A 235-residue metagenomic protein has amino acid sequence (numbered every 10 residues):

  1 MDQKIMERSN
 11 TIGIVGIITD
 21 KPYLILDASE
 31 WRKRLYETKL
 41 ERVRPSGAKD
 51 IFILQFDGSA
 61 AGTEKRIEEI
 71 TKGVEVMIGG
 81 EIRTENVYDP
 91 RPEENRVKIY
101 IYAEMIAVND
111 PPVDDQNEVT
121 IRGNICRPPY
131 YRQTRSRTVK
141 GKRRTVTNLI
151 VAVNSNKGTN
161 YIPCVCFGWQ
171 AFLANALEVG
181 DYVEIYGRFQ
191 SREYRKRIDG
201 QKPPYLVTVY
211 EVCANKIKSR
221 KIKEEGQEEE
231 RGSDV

Functional and structural regions predicted by a protein language model:
M1-V235: Single-stranded nucleic acid-binding surfaces, predominantly the OB-fold ssDNA-binding core
